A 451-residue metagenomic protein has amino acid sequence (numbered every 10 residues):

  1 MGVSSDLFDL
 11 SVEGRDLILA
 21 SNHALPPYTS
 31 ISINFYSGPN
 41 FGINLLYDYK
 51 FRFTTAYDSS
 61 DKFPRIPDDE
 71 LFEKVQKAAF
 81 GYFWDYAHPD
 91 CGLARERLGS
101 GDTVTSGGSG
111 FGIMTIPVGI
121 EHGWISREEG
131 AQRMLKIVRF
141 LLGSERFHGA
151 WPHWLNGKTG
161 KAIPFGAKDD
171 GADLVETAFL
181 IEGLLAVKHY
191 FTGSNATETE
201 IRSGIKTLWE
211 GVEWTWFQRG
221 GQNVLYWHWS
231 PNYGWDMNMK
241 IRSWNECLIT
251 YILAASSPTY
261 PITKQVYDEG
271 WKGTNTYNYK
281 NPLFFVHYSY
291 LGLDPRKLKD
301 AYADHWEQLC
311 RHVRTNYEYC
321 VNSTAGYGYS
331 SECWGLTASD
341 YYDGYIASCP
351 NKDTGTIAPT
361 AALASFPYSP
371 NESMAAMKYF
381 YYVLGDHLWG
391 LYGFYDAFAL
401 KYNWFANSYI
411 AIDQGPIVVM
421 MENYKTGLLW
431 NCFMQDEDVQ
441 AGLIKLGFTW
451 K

Functional and structural regions predicted by a protein language model:
M1-S60: Acidic, low-complexity Ser/Thr/Gly/Pro-rich repeat segments typical of extracellular/periplasmic and surface-exposed
S59-K451: Ser/Thr/Asn(+Pro)-rich, low-complexity disordered segments
